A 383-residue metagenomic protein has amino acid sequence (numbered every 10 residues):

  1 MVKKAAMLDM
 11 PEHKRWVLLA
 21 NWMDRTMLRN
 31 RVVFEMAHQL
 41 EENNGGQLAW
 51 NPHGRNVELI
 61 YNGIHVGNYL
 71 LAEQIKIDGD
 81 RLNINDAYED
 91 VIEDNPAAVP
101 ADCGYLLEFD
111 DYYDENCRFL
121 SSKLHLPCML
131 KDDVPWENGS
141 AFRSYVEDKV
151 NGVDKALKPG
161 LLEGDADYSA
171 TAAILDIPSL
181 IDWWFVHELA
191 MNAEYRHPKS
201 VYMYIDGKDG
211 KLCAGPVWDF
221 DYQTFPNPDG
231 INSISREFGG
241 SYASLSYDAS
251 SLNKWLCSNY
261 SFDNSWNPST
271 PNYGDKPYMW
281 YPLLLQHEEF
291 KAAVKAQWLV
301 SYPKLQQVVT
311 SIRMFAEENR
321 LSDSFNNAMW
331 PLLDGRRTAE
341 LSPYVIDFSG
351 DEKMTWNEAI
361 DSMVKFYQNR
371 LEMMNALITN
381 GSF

Functional and structural regions predicted by a protein language model:
M1-A6, M10-W22, W50, I64-V186: Internal "kinase-insert"/substrate-recognition segments embedded within catalytic cores of ATP-dependent enzymes
M23-D24, I75-I77, Y112-D114, F220-Q223 (+2 more regions): Short, solvent-exposed loop/turn segments at secondary-structure junctions
L28, L40-E58: Short, well-structured beta-strand/strand-turn elements
R29, V33: Phosphate/pyrophosphate-binding loops and the adjoining catalytic core of nucleotide-dependent enzymes
L59-G63: Extracytoplasmic mature domains of secreted/periplasmic and thylakoid-lumen proteins
L130-H197, V201-V217, D221-F383: Middle-to-C-terminal accessory/interaction subdomains
